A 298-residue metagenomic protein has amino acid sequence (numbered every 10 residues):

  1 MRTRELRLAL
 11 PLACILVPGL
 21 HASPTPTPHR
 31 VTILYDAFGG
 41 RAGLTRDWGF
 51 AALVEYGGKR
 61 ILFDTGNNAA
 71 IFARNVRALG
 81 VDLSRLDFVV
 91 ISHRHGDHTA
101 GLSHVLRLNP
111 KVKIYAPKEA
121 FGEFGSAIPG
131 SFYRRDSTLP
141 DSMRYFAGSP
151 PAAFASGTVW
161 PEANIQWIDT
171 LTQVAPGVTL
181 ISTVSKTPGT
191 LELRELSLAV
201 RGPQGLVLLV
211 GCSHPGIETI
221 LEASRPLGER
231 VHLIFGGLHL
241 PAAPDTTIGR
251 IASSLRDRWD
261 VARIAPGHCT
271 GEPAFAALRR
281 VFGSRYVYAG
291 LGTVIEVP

Functional and structural regions predicted by a protein language model:
M1-L10: Bacterial N-terminal signal peptides that target proteins for export
A9-G19: Bacterial N-terminal signal peptides
R30-L79, L191-V210: Conserved beta-strand hairpin/beta-sheet module of binuclear metal-dependent hydrolase folds, prominently
G40-R41, A69-I71, H95-A100, F121-F124 (+3 more regions): Active-site environment of divalent metal-dependent phosphoester hydrolases
V54, D64, V76, H93 (+4 more regions): Divalent metal-coordination and catalytic microenvironments
A70-E119, R225-F235, H239, A262: Active-site metal-binding motif and surrounding structural segment of the metallo-beta-lactamase
K113, S197, P203-G292: Cap/insert and terminal regions of metallo-dependent hydrolase folds
A120-L196, V287-P298: Metallo-beta-lactamase
